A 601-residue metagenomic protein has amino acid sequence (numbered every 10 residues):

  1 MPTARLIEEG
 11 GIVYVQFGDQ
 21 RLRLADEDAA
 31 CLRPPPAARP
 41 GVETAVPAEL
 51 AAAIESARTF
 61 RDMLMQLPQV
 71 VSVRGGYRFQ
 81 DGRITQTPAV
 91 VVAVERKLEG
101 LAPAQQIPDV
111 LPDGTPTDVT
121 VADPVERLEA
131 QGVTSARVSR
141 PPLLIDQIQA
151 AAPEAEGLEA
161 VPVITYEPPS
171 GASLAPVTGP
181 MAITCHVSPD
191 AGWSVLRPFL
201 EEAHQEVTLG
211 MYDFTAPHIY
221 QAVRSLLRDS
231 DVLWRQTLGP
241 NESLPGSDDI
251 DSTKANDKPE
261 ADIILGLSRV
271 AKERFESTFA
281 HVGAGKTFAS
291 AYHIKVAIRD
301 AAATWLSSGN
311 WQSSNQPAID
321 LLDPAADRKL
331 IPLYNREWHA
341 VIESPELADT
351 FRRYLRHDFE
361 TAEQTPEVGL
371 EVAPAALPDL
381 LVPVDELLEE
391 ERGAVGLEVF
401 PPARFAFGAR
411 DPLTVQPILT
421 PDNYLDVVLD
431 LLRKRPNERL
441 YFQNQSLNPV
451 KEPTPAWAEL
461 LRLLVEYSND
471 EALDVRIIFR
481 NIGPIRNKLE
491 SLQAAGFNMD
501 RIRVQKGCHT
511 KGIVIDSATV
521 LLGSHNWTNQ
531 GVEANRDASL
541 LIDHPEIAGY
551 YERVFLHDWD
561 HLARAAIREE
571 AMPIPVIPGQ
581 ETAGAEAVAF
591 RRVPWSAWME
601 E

Functional and structural regions predicted by a protein language model:
M1-A160, T165, S170: Terminal presequence/propeptide segments associated with secretion/organelle targeting and zymogen/polyprotein
V94-R96, M211-D213, Q443-S446, R480-I482: Structural motif
L98-Q106, A348-T350, A548-Y550: Short, conserved charged micro-motifs
D146-A203, D213-K434, N469-T519, H525-L540 (+1 more regions): HKD-type phospholipase D/PLD-like phosphodiesterase module
G309, A518-E601: Long, C-terminal catalytic modules of enzymes
P455-R462: Charged helix-capping and loop-helix junction motifs
